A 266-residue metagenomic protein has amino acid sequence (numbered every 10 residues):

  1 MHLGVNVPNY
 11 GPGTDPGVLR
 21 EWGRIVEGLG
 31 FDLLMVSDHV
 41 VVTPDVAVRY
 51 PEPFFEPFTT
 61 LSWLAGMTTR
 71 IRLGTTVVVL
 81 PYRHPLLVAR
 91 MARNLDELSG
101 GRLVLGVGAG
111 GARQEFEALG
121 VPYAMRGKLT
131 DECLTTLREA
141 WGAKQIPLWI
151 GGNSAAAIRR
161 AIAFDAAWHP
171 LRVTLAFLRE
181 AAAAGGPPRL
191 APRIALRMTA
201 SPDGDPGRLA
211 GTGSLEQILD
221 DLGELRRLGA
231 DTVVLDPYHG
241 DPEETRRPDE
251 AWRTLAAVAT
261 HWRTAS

Functional and structural regions predicted by a protein language model:
M1-S266: Active-site-adjacent structural elements that line small-molecule/cofactor binding pockets in enzymes
